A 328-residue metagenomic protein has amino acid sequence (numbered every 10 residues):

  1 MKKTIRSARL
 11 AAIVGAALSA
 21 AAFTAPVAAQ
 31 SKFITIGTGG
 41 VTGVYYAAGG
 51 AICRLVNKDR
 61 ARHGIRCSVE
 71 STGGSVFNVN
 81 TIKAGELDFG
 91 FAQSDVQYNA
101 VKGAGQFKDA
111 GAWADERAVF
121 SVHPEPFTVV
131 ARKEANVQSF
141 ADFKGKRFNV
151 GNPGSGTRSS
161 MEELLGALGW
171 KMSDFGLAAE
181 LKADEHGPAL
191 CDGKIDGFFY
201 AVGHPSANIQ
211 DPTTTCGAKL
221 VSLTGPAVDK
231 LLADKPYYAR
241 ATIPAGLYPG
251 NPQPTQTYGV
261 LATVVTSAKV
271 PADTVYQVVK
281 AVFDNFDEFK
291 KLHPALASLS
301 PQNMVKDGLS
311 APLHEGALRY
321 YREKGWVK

Functional and structural regions predicted by a protein language model:
K2-V14: Bacterial N-terminal signal peptides that target proteins for export
F23-A29: Sec/Tat signal peptide C-region and signal peptidase I cleavage site
Q30-N99: N-terminal (or domain-start) structured segment
F33-D59, S121, E125-D192, D287 (+3 more regions): Bilobed "Venus flytrap"/periplasmic-binding protein-like clamshell domains and structurally analogous long
S94-V96, G105-Q106, A135, M172-V265 (+1 more regions): Pocket-lining segment of extracytoplasmic ligand-binding domains
K108-V122, F127, L247-Q256: A structural signal for short loop-to-beta-strand junctions that line the ligand-binding cleft of periplasmic/secreted
K146-E163, Y237-L299, N303-K306: Ligand-binding clefts/hinges and TM-proximal coupling segments of bilobed small-molecule sensing domains
E185, D192-G193, V202-L220, K230-A233 (+2 more regions): An extracytoplasmic/periplasmic, membrane-proximal ligand-sensing/linker region
